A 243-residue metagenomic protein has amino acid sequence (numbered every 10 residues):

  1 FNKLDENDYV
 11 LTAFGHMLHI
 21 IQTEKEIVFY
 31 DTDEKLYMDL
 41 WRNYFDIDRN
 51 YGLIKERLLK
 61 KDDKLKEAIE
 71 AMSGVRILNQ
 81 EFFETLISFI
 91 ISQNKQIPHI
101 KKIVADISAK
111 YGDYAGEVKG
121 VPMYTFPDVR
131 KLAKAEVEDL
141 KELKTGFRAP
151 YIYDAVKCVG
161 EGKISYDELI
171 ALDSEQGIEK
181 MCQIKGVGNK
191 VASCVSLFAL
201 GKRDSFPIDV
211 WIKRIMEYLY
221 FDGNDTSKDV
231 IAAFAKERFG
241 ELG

Functional and structural regions predicted by a protein language model:
F1-G243: HhH-family (HhH-GPD) DNA N-glycosylase catalytic core used in base-excision repair
